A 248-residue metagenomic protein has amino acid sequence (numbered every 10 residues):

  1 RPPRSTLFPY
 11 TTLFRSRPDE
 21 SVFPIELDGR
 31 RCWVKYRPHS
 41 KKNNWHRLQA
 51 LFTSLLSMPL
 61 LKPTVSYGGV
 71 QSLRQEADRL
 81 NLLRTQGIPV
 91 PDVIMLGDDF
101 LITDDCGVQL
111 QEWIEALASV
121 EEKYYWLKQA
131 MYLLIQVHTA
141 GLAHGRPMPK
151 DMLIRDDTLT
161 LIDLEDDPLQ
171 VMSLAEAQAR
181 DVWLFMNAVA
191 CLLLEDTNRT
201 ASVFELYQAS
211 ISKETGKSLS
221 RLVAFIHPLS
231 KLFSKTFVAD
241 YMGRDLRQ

Functional and structural regions predicted by a protein language model:
R1-T12: Single conserved hydrophobic/aromatic residue that forms the stacking wall/gate of nucleotide- or nucleobase-binding
T11-P24, S230-F237: Juxta-kinase regulatory segment immediately upstream of eukaryotic protein kinase catalytic domains
S21-Q71: ATP-binding glycine-rich loop module of kinase domains
S54-L56, Y67-R84, I88-L127: Conserved structural core of kinase catalytic domains
L83, L134-V137: Conserved hydrophobic alpha-helix
T139-P149: Catalytic-loop of the protein kinase fold
D151-D163: Conserved protein kinase catalytic/activation segment
L164-Q248: C-lobe/activation-segment region of protein kinase-like
